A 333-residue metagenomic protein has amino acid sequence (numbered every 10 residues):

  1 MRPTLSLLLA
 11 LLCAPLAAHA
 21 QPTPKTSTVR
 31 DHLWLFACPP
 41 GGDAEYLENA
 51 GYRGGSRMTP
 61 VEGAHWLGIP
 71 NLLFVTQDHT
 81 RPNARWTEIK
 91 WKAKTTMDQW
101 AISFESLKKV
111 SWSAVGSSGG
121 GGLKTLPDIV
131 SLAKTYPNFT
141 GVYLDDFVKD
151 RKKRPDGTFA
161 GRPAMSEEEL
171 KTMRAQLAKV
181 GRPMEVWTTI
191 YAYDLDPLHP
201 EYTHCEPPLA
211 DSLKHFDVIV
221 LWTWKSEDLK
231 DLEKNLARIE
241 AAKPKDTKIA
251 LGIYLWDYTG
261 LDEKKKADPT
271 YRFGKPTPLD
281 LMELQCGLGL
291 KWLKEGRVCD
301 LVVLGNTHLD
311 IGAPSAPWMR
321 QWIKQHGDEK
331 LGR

Functional and structural regions predicted by a protein language model:
M1-T4: Positively charged n-region of N-terminal signal peptides that target proteins for export
S6-P15: Bacterial N-terminal signal peptides
Q21-R333: Glycan-processing catalytic domains of CAZymes
